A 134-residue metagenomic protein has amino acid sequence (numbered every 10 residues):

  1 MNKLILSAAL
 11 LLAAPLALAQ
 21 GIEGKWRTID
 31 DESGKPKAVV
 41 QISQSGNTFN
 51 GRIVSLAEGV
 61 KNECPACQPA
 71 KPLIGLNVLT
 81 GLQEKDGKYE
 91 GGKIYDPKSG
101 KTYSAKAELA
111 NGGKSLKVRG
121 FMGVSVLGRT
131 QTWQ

Functional and structural regions predicted by a protein language model:
M1-A8: Bacterial N-terminal signal peptides that target proteins for export
A13-P15: N-terminal signal peptide c-region/cleavage motif recognized by signal peptidases
A17-K25: N-terminal helix-cap/turn-to-beta initiation motif at the start of protein domains
Q20-G21, G34, S99, V126-L127: Short coil-to-beta-strand transition motifs
T28-A105: Central antiparallel beta-sheet cores of small beta-barrel/beta-sandwich binding domains
G112-M122: Low-complexity, intrinsically disordered Gly/Pro/Thr-rich segments
F121-Q134: Edge beta-strand at a domain terminus
